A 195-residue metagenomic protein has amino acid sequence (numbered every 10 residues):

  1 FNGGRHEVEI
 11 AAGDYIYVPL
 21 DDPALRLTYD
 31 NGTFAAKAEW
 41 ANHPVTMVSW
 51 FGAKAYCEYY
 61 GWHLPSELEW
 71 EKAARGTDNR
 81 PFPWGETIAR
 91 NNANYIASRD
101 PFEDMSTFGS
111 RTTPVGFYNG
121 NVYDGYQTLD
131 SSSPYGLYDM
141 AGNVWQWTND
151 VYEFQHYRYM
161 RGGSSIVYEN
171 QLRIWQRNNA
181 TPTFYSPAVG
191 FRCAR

Functional and structural regions predicted by a protein language model:
F1-G3, Y60-G61: Short capping motifs at secondary-structure boundaries
A11, I16, L20-N178, P182-P187: Functional-site microenvironments in short loops/helix caps that host divalent-cation chemistry
P187-R195: Short, structured beta-strand segments at or near domain termini in extracellular proteins/domains
